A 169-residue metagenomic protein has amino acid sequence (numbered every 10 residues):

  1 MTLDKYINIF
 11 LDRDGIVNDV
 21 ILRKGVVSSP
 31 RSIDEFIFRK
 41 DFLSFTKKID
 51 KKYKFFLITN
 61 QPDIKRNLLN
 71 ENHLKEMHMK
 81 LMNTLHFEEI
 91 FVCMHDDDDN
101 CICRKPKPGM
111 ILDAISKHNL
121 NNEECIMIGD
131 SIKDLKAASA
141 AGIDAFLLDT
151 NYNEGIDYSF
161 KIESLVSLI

Functional and structural regions predicted by a protein language model:
M1-F55: Active-site neighborhood of HAD-like aspartate-dependent phosphohydrolases
N8, K54-F56, I126, D144-F146: A structural signal for isolated positions on well-ordered beta-strands in alpha/beta enzyme cores
P30-I37, L69-E76, K105-P106: Alpha-helix N-cap and loop-to-helix initiation/capping positions
F42-H78, F87-D96: Substrate-recognition element of Asp-dependent hydrolases with the DxDx(T/V) motif
F45, H73, M77-L81, M110 (+2 more regions): A general structural detector for well-ordered alpha-helical segments in enzyme core domains, enriched
M77-V92, D97, G155-I169: Structural recognition of alpha->loop->beta junctions
R104-I132: Conserved Lys-Pro-Asp/Glu-containing loop-to-beta segment of HAD-superfamily phosphomonoesterases, centered on
M127-E163: Acidic, Mg2+-coordinating phosphoryl-transfer loop and its flanking beta/alpha structural elements, shared across
